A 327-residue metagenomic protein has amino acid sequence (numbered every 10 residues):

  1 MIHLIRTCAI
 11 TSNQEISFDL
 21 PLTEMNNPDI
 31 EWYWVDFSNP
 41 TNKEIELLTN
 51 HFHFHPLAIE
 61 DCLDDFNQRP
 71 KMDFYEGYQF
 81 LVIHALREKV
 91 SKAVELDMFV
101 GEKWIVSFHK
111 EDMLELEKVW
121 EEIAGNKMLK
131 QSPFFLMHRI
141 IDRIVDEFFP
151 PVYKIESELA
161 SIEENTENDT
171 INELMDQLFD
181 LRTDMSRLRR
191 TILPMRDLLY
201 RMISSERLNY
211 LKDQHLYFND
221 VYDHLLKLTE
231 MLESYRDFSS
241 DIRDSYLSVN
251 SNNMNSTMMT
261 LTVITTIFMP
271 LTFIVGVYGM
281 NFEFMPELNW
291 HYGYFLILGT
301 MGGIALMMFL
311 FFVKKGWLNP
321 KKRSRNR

Functional and structural regions predicted by a protein language model:
M1-L211, Y217-D220, H224-M231, K315-R327: Peripheral, non-transmembrane regulatory/ligand-interaction domains of membrane transport proteins
D223-R327: Hydrophobic alpha-helical transmembrane segments and their immediately adjacent juxtamembrane loops
